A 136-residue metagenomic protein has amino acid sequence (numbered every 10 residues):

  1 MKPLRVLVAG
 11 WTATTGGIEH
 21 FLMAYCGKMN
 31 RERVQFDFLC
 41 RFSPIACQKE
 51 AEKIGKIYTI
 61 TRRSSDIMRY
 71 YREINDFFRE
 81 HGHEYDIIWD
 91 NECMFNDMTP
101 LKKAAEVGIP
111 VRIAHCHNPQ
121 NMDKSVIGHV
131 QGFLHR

Functional and structural regions predicted by a protein language model:
P3-L4, V8-G16, H20-R69: N-terminal strand-loop element at the rim of the active site of nucleotide-sugar-dependent glycosyltransferases
G10-A13, C93, N118: Conserved donor-binding loops in enzymes that form glycosidic bonds
F21, E50, E73, T99-K103: A short acidic, amphipathic alpha-helical/loop segment
I54-K56, F77-F78, E106, H129-F133: Short, hinge-like loop/turn segments at secondary-structure boundaries
R69-R72, V111, Q120-R136: Nucleotide-sugar donor phosphate/pyrophosphate-binding loop at the beta->alpha transition of glycosyltransferases
I74-N91: Mobile, glycine- and charge-enriched loop segments and immediately flanking short secondary-structure elements within
I87, A104-Q120: Active-site proximal beta-strand in glycosyltransferases
D90-D97, C116: Short His-centered aromatic/hydrophobic patch
